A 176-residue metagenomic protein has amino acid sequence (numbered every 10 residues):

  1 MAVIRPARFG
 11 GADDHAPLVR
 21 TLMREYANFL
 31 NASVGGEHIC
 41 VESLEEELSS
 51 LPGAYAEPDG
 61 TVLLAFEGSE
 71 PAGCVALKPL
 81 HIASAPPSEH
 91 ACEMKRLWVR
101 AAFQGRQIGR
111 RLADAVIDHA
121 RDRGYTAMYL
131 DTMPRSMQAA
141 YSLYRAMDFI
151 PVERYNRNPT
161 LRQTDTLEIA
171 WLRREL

Functional and structural regions predicted by a protein language model:
R5-A101, A113-A115, H119, R154-R157 (+1 more regions): Acetyl-CoA-dependent GNAT
G10, F29, T126-L176: C-terminal "cap" of GNAT-fold acetyltransferases
S69, Q107-G109, G124: Conserved G/P- and acidic residue-centered "switch" motifs that form tight phosphate/ATP-binding loops in soluble
R100-R106, R135: Active-site acidic-Proline motif in GNAT/NAT acetyltransferases
G105, D118-D122, I150: Conserved amphipathic alpha-helical interaction elements at protein-protein interfaces in regulatory, energy-coupling
